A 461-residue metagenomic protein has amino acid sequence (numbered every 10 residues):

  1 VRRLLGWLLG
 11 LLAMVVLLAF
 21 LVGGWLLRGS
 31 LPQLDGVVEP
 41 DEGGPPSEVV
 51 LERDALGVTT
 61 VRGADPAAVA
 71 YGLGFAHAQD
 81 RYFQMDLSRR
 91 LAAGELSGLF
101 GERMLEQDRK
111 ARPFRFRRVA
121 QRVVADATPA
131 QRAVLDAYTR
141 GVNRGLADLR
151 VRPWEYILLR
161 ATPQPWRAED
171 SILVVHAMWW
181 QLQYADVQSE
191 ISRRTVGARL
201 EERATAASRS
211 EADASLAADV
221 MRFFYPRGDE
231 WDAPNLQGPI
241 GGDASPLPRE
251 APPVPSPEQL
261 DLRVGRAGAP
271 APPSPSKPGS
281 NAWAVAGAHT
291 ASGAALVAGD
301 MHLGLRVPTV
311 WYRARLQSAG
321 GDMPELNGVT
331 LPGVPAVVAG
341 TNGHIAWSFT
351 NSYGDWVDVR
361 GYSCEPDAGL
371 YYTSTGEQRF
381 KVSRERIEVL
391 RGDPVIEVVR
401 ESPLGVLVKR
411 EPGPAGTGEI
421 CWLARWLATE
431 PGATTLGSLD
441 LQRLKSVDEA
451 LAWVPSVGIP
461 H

Functional and structural regions predicted by a protein language model:
V1-L17: N-terminal Sec-pathway targeting helices
G10, F20-L296, M301, V307 (+4 more regions): Substrate-recognition/specificity elements adjacent to catalytic centers across diverse enzyme folds
V15-L21, G340: Hydrophobic cores of alpha-helical transmembrane segments in multi-pass integral membrane proteins
S47-L51, A314, Y353: Generic structural motif
A67-A68, L303-L305, Y312, Y353-D355: Short, surface-exposed beta-strand-loop junctions and turns on beta-sheet-rich folds
P275-K277, R306-V307, L316-A336, G340-I345 (+1 more regions): Glycine- and hydrophobic-rich flexible loops that cap the catalytic core of alpha/beta enzyme folds
